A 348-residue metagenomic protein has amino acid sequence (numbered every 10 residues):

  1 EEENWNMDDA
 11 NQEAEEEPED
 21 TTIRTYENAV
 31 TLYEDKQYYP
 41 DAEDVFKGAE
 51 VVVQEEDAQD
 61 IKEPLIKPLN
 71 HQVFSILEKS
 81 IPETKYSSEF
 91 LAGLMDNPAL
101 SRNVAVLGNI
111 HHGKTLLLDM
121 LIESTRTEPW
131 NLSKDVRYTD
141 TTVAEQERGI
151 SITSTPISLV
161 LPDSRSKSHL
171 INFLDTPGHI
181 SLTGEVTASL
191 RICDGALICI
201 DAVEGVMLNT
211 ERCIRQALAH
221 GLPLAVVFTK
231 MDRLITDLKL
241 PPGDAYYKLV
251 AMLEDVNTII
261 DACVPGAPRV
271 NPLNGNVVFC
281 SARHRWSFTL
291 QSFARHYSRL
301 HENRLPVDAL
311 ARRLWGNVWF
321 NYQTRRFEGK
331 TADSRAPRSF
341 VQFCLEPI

Functional and structural regions predicted by a protein language model:
E1-S101, I150, P156, P242 (+5 more regions): Intrinsically disordered, low-complexity N-terminal segments enriched in charged residues and glycine with frequent
P64-C199, L238, E254-D255: P-loop NTPase switch module centered on the Walker A-proximal segment
L100, H111-H112, G243-V250, H301 (+2 more regions): Intrinsic disorder
G108-I110, D119, I200, V226-K230 (+2 more regions): Glycine-rich, histidine-containing beta strand-loop boundary motifs that form or position
D119, E123, D140, I157 (+4 more regions): Solvent-exposed alpha-helical segments within well-ordered globular domains of core cellular machineries
S168-L170, T176-T183, L190-P242, Y246: Conserved Switch II/interswitch segment of TRAFAC-class P-loop GTPases
P223, R233-G329, F343-P347: Canonical P-loop GTPase G-domain recognition
